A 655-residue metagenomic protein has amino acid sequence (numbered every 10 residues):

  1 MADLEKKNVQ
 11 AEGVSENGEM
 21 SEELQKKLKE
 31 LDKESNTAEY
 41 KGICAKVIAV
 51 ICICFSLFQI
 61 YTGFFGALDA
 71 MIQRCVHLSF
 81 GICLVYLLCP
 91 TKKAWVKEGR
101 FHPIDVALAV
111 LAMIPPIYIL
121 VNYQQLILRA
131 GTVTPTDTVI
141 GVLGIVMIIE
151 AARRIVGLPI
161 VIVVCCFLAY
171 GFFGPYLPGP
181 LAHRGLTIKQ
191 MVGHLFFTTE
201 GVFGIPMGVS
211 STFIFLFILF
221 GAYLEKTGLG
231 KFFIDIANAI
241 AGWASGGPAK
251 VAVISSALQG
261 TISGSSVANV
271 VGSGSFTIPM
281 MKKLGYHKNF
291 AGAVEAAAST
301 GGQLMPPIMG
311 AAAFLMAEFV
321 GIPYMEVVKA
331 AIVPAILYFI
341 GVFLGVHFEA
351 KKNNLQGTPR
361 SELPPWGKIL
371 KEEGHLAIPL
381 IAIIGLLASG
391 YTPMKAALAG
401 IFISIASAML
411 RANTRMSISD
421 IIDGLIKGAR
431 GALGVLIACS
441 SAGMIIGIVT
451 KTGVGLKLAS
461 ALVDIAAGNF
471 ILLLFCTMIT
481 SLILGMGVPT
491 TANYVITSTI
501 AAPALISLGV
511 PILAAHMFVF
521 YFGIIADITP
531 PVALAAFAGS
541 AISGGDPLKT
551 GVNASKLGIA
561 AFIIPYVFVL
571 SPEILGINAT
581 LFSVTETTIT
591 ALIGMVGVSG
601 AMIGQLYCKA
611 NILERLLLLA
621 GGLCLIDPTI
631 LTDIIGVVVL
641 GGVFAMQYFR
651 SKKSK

Functional and structural regions predicted by a protein language model:
M1-G131, T138-V142, S654: Conserved, well-structured core domains of diverse proteins
A2, K6-A45, K329-G431, L534-L623 (+1 more regions): Long, contiguous bundles of hydrophobic transmembrane helices that form the permeation core of multi-pass
A38, T62-A67, C89-G99, Q125-L126 (+4 more regions): Membrane-water interface regions at transmembrane-helix termini and the short interhelical loops of multi-pass membrane
I48-I53, Q73-Y86, I104-M113, T138-M147 (+10 more regions): Hydrophobic mid-bilayer segments of alpha-helices in multi-pass membrane transport proteins, especially secondary
P135-V139, E200-F213, A239-V253, L284-F290 (+6 more regions): Membrane-interfacial loop-to-helix junctions in multi-pass transporters
E150, I155, V163-P180, I188-V192 (+8 more regions): Core transmembrane alpha-helical segments of multi-pass membrane transporters/permeases
G221-E225, S256-S265, A297-Q303, G443-I446 (+3 more regions): Transmembrane alpha-helix interface/packing and boundary motifs in multi-pass membrane proteins, characterized by
I234-G302, I308, A312, G321 (+2 more regions): Hydrophobic transmembrane alpha-helices that form the pore/transport pathway of multi-pass ion and small-solute
